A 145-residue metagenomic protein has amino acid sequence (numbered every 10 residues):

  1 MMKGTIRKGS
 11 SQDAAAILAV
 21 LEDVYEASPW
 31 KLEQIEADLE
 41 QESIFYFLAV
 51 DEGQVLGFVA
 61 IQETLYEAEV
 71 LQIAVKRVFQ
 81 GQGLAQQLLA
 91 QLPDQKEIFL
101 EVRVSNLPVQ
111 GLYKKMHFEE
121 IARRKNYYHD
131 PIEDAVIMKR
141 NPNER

Functional and structural regions predicted by a protein language model:
K3-I6: Extreme N-terminal starter segment of soluble prokaryotic enzymes
K8-V78, Q86-Q91, N141-E144: Acetyl-CoA-dependent GNAT
V55, E120-A122: Residue-level detector of beta-propeller blades
G83: Glycine-rich phosphate-binding loop
L89, D94-S105: Conserved GNAT acetyl-CoA-binding A-motif
R103-L107, N126-R145: C-terminal "cap" of GNAT-fold acetyltransferases
Y113, F118, M138: Conserved active-site tyrosine of GNAT-family acetyltransferases
